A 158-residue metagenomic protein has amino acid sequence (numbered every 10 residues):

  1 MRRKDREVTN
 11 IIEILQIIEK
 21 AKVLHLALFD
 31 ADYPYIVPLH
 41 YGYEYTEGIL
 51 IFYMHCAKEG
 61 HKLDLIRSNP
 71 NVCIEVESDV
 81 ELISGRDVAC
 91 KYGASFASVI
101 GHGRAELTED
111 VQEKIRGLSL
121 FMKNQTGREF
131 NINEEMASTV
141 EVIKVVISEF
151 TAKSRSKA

Functional and structural regions predicted by a protein language model:
M1-K20: Extreme N-terminal tail/first-helix region
R2-R3, V80-A158: Charged, gly/pro-rich active-site loop segments
V8-T9, K20-H25, Q125-R128: Short Pro/Gly-enriched beta-strand edge/turn motifs at strand-loop
E19, E59, R67-V72, L120-G127: Short, intrinsically disordered, mixed-charge
A21-K58: Short beta-strand segments
K22-L24, V37, G48-L50, S68-V72 (+2 more regions): A generic structural signal for short beta-strands and their flanking turns/coil linkers
F29-A31, H40, A57-E59, E77-D79 (+2 more regions): Histidine- and/or cysteine-centered catalytic micro-motif in compact active-site loops
H61-G85, A89-Y92: Helix-adjacent hinge/juxtasegments
